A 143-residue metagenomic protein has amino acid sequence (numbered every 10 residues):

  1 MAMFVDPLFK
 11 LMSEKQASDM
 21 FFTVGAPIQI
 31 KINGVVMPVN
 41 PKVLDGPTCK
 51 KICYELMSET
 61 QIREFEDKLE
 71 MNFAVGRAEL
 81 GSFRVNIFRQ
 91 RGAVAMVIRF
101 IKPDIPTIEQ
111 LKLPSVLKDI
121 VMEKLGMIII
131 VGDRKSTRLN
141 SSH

Functional and structural regions predicted by a protein language model:
M1-D133: N-terminal "pre-motor" subdomain/linker immediately upstream of P-loop NTPase catalytic cores
K135-H143: Conserved small/polar residues in nucleotide/adenosyl-binding loops
